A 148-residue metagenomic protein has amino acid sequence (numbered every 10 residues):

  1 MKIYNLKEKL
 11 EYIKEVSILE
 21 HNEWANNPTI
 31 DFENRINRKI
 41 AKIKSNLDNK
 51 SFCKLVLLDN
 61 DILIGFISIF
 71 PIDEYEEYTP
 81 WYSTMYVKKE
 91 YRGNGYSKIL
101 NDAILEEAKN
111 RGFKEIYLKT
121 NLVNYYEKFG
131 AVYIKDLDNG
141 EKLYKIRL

Functional and structural regions predicted by a protein language model:
M1-I18: A short beta-loop-alpha structural element at the N-terminal edge of CoA-dependent acyl/N-acetyltransferase catalytic
S17-E33: Helix-loop element at the rim of GNAT/NAT acetyltransferase active sites that forms part of the acceptor-substrate
T29-K54: Active-site rim helix/loop that mediates acceptor-substrate recognition in acyltransferases
K54-V56, I62-P71, W81, Y86: Conserved beta-strand in the GNAT
P71-Y82, R92, G140: A conserved beta-turn-beta hairpin within the catalytic core of GNAT-like acetyltransferases that forms part
Y91-A103, F113: Conserved acetyl-CoA pyrophosphate-binding loop and the N-cap/start of the following alpha-helix in GNAT-like
K114, T120-L143: Conserved active-site alpha-helix within GNAT-family acetyltransferase domains
